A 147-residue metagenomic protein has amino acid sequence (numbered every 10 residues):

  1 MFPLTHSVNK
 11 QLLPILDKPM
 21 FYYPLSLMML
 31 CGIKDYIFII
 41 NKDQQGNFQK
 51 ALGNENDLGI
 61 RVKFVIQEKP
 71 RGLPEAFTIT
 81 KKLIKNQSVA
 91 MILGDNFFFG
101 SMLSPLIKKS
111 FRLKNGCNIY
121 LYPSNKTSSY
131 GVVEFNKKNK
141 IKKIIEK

Functional and structural regions predicted by a protein language model:
M1-K50, V62, Q67, L103: N-terminal glycine-rich phosphate-binding loop and ensuing alpha1 helix
M1-V8, L13, L25, N41 (+5 more regions): Residue-level signal for well-ordered alpha-helical segments
F48-K140: Conserved beta-loop-beta/alpha segment of the NTase-like Rossmann-fold superfamily that binds/positions NTPs
K143-K147: Conserved FAD/dinucleotide-binding core of flavoprotein oxidoreductases
